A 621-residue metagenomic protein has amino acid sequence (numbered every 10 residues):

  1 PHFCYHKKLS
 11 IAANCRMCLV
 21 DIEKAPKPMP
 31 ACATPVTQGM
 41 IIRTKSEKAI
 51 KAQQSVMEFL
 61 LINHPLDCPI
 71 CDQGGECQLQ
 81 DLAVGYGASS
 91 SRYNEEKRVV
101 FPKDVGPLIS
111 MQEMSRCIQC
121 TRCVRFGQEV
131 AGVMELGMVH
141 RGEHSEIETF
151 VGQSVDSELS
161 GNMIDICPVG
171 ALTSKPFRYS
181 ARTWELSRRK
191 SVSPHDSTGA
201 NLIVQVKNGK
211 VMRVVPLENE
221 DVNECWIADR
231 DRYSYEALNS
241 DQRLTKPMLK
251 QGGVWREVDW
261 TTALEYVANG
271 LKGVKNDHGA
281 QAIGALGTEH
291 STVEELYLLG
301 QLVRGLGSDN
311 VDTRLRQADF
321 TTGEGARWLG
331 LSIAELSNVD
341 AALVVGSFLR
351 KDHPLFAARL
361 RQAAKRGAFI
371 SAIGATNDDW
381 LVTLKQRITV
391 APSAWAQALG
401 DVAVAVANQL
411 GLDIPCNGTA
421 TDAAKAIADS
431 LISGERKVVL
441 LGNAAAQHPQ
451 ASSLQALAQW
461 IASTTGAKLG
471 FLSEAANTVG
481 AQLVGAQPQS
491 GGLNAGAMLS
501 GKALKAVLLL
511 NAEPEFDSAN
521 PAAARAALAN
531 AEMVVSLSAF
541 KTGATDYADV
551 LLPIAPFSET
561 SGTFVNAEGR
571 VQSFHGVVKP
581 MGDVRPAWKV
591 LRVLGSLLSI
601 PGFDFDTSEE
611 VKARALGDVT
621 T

Functional and structural regions predicted by a protein language model:
P1-E23: A basic, amphipathic helix-loop patch mediating RNA/tRNA/ribosome contacts
R16-S193, T198-L202, K210-V211: Fe-S ferredoxin-like electron-transfer domains and their immediately adjacent linker/connector regions across
Q38-K45, I147-G152, W380-V390, P553-T560 (+1 more regions): Short beta-alpha connecting loops at secondary-structure transitions that line or flank enzyme active sites
A49, Q53, W395, L399 (+2 more regions): Short, charged, low-complexity patches
L61, P65, E113-M114, C120 (+8 more regions): Catalytic alpha/large subunits of respiratory electron-transfer oxidoreductases, centered on bis-MGD molybdoenzymes
L66-V100, G253, V578-T621: N-terminal leader/propeptide and maturation segments of large enzyme subunits in energy/redox metabolism and hydrolases
V105-I109, A342, V571-K579: Flexible glycine/proline-enriched surface loops and loop-helix/loop-strand junctions
R359-A368, F564-R585: P-loop/Walker A phosphate-binding loop and immediately adjacent motor/lid segment at beta-alpha junctions
